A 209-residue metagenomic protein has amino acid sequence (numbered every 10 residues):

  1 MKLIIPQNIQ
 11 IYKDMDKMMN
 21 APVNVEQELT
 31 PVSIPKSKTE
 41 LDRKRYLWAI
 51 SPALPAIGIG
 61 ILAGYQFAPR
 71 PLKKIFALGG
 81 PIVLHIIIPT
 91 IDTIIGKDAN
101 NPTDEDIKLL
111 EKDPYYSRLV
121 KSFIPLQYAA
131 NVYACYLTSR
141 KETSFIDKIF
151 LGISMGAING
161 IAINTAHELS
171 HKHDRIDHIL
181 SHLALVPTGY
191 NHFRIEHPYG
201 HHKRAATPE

Functional and structural regions predicted by a protein language model:
M1-V23: Non-Sec secretion/translocation targeting segments of pathogen effectors
K44-L62: The first (N-terminal) embedded transmembrane alpha-helix
A63-F76, C135-I149: Helix-coil boundary and interhelical linker segments in multi-pass alpha-helical membrane proteins
R70-I88: Loop-to-helix transition at the N-terminal end of transmembrane alpha-helices
I82-D98, N159: Central hydrophobic cores of alpha-helical transmembrane segments in multi-pass inner-membrane proteins across all
T93-N101, A129-I146, T165-E168: Transmembrane alpha-helix boundary signature
T103-F123: Juxtamembrane helix-capping/reentrant segments at transmembrane boundaries
K121, L126, I149-E209: Membrane-embedded catalytic scaffold of the fatty acid hydroxylase/desaturase
